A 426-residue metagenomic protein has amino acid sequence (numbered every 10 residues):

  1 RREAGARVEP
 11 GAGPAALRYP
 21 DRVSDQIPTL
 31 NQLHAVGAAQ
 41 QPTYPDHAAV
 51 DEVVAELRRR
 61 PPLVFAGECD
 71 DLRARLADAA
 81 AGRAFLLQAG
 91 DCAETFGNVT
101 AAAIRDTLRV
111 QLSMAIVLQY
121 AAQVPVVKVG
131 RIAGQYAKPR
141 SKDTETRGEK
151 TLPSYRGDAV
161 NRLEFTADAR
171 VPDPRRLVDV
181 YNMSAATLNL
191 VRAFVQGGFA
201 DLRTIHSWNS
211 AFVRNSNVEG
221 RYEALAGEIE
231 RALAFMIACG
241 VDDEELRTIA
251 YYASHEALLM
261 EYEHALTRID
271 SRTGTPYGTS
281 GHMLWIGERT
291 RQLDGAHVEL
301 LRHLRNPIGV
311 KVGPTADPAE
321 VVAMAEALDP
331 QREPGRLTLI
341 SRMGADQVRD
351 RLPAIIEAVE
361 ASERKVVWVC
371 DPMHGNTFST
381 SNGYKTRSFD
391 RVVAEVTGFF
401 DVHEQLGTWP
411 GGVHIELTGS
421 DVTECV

Functional and structural regions predicted by a protein language model:
R1-A16: Compositionally biased, low-complexity flexible segments
P20, Q26, L417, T423-V426: C-terminal extensions of enzymes
D21-F85: N-terminal basic/disordered segments at the start of proteins
R59, A66, A79-V110: N-terminal ordered "arm"
D71-R73, D294-H297, M324, P353-I355: Glycine-rich, charged/polar anion/phosphate-binding loops that engage phosphate groups from diverse ligands
A93-E94, N98-G344, Y384-R387, E395 (+2 more regions): Active-site-facing alpha/beta catalytic cores
R336-W368, H374-V422: Non-transmembrane, aqueous-exposed alpha-helical and coiled segments at domain scale
